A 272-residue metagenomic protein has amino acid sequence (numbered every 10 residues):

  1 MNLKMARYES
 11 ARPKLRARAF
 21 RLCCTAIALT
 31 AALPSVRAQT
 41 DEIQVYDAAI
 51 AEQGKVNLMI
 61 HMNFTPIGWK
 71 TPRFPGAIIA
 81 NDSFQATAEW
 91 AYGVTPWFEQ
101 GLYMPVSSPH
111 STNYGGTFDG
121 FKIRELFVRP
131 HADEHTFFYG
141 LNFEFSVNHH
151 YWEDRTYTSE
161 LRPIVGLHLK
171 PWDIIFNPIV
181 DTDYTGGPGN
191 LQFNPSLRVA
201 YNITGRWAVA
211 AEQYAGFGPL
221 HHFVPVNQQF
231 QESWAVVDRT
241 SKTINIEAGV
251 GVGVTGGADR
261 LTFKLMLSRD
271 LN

Functional and structural regions predicted by a protein language model:
M1-A17: N-terminal secretory signal peptides that target proteins for export/translocation
Y8, L29-T30, T158, D173: Residue-level detector of alpha-helical hydrophobic segments embedded in or interacting with membranes
A17-L22, D270: Hydrophobic alpha-helical segments, especially transmembrane helices and their immediate juxtamembrane helical caps
R21-A32: Bacterial N-terminal signal peptides
R37-N272: Transmembrane beta-barrel domains of Gram-negative outer membranes and organellar outer membranes
